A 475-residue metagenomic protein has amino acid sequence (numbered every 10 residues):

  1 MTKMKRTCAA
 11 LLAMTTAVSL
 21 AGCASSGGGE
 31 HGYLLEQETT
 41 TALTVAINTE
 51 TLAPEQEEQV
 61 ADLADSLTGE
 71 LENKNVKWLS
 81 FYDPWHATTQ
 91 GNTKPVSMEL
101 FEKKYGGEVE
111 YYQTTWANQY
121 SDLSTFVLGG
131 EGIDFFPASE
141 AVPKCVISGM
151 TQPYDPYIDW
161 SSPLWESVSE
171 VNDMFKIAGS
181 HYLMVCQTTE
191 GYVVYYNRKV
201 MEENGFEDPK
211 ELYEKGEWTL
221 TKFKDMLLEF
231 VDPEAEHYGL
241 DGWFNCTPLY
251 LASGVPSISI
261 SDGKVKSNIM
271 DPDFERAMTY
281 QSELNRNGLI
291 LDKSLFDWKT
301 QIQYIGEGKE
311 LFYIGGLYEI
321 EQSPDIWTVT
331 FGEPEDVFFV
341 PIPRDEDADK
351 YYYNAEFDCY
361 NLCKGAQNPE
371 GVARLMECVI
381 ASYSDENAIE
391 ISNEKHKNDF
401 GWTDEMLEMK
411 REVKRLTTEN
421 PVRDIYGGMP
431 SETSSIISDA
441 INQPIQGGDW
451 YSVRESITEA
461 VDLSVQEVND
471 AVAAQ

Functional and structural regions predicted by a protein language model:
M4-S26: Sec-dependent N-terminal signal peptides of Gram-positive bacterial secreted proteins and lipoproteins
A9, C23-K144, S148, Q367 (+7 more regions): Conserved N-terminal structural module of periplasmic/extracytoplasmic solute-binding proteins
L67, S124-F126, I133-D134, A138-S139 (+5 more regions): A structural signal for short loop-to-beta-strand junctions that line the ligand-binding cleft of periplasmic/secreted
K77-L79, I177-T188, Y192-V194, T219-K266: Extracytoplasmic/periplasmic solute-binding protein
Q113-D122, G216-K222, K293-E307: Short helix-initiation/N-cap motifs at beta->coil->alpha
D155-S167, L212-K215, P256-R276, V329 (+1 more regions): Short, solvent-exposed loop/beta-turn-alpha elements that line the ligand-binding surface or hinge of extracytoplasmic
D225-L227, D262-D297: Glycine-centered hinge/linker elements that transmit conformational signals in sensory and ligand-binding systems
T328-N398: Extracytoplasmic/periplasmic substrate-recognition and gating elements
